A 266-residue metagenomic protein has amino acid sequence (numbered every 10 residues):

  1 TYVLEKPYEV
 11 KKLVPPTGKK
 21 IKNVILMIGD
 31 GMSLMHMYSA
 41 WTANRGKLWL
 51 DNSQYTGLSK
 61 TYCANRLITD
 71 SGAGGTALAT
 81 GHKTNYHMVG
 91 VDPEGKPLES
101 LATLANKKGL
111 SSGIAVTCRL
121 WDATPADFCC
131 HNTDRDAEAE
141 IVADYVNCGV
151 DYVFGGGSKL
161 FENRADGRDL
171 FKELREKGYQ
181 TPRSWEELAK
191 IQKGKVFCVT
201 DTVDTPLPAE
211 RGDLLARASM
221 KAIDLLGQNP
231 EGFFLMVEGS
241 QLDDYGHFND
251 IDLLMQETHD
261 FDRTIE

Functional and structural regions predicted by a protein language model:
T1-R164, R168-L188, H259: N-terminal catalytic scaffold of extracellular/periplasmic and nuclease hydrolases that process anionic headgroups
I21-M32, A105, V199, G232-S240 (+1 more regions): Beta-strand elements within well-structured catalytic alpha/beta cores of enzymes that handle phosphate/sulfate esters
A102, V142, I223-D224, E266: Generic structural signal for well-ordered alpha-helical scaffold segments
A123-C129, T202-T205, E231-G232, M236-T264: Active-site His/acidic residue clusters
K159, R175, K193-K195, T205: Conserved alpha-helical scaffold segments that buttress catalytic/binding sites
S184, L188-V199, A218-S240: Active-site regions of oxyanion-processing enzymes, predominantly non-cytosolic
D204-L215: Binuclear metal-dependent hydrolase catalytic cores centered on His/Asp/Glu-rich metal-binding motifs
S219-A222, D260-E266: Short, well-ordered amphipathic alpha-helical segments that serve as non-catalytic structural scaffolds within diverse
